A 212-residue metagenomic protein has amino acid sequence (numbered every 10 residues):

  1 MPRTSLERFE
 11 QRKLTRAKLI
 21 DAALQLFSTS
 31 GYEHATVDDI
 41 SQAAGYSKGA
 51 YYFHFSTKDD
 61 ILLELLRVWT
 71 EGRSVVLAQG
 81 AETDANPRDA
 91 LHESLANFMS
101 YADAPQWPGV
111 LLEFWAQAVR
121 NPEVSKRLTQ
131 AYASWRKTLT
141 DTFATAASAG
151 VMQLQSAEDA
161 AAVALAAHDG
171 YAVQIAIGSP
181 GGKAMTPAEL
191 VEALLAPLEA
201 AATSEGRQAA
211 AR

Functional and structural regions predicted by a protein language model:
M1-L14, A202-R212: N-terminal intrinsically disordered/low-complexity leader segments
K18, A22-D60, E64: Helix-turn-helix
E64, A78-P108, A157-A164, P187-A188: Hydrophobic alpha-helical connector segments
R67-R73: Short, basic, alpha-helical segments at the C-terminal edge of helix-turn-helix-like DNA-binding modules
G80, A96-A102, V110-R120, A193-L198: Helix-loop "lid/cap" segments that line or gate small-molecule binding pockets
A90-L91, D103-K126, V173-I177: Amphipathic alpha-helical segments used for helix-helix packing
S125-T129, A147-R212: Hydrophobic/aromatic-rich alpha-helical bundle segments in the mid-to-C-terminal region
